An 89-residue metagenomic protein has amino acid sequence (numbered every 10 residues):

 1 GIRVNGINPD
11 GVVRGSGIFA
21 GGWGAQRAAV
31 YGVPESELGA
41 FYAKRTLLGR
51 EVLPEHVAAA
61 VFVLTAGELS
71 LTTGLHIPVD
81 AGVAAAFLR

Functional and structural regions predicted by a protein language model:
G1-R3, T72-G74: Short, small/polar-rich loop/turn modules that mediate ligand/substrate recognition or access, typified
R3-V13, T65, P78-D80: Conserved SDR Rossmann-fold cofactor-binding beta-strand/turn motif
V13-R45, L88-R89: A glycine/serine/threonine-rich, flexible loop-to-helix segment that serves as the NAD(P) cofactor-binding "lid"
S16-I18, E68-T72: Glycine/proline-rich active-site loop of Rossmann-fold NAD(P)-dependent oxidoreductases
Y31-S36, T46-V57, E68: A conserved structural motif in NAD(P)-dependent oxidoreductases
T72, A86-L88: Flexible, glycine/small-residue catalytic loop immediately N-terminal to the helix bearing the conserved Tyr-Lys
